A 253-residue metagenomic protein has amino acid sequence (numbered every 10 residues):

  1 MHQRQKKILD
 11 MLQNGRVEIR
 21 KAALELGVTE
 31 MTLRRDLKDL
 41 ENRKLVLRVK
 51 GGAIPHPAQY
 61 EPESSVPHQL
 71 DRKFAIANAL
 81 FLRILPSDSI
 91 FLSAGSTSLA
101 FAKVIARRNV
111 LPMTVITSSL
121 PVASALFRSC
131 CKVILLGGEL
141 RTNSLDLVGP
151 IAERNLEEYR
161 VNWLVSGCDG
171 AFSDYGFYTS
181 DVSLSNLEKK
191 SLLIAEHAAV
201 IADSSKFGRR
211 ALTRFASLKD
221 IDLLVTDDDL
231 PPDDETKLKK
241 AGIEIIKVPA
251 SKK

Functional and structural regions predicted by a protein language model:
H2-L26, M31-S96, K103-P112, F127-C131: HTH-adjacent hinge/linker in prokaryotic transcriptional regulators
R4-M11, V17-A22, G27, R72 (+1 more regions): Conserved phosphate- and dinucleotide-binding cores of soluble alpha/beta proteins, encompassing both enzyme active
S98, S119: Conserved SAM/SAH-binding loop
